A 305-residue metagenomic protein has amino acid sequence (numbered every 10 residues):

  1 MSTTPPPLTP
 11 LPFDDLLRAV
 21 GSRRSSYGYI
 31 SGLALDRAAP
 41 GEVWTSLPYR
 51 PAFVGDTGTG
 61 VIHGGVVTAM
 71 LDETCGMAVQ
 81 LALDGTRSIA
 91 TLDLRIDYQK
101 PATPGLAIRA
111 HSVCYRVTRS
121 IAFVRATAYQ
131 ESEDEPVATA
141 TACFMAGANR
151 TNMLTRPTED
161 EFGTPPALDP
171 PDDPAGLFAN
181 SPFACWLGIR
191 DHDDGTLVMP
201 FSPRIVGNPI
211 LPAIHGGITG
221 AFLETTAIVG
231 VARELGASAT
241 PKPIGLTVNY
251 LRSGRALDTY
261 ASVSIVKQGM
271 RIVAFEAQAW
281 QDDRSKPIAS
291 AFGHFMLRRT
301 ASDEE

Functional and structural regions predicted by a protein language model:
M1-E305: Terminal targeting signals and extreme-terminal segments of soluble enzymes
